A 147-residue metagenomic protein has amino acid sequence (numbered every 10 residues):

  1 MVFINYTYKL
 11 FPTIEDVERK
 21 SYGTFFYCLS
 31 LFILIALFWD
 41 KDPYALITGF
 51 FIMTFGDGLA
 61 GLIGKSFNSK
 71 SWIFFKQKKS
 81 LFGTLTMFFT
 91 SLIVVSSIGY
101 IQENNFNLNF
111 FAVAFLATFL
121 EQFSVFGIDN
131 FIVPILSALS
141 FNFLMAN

Functional and structural regions predicted by a protein language model:
M1-V94, L108-F143: Interhelical loop and helix-boundary elements at the membrane-water interface of polytopic inner-membrane proteins
V95-G99: A general structural signal for short secondary-structure boundary/capping elements
Y100-F106: Alpha-helical transmembrane bundle and helix-membrane interface signal in multi-pass integral membrane proteins
M145-N147: Generic C-terminal helix-cap and adjacent flexible tail
